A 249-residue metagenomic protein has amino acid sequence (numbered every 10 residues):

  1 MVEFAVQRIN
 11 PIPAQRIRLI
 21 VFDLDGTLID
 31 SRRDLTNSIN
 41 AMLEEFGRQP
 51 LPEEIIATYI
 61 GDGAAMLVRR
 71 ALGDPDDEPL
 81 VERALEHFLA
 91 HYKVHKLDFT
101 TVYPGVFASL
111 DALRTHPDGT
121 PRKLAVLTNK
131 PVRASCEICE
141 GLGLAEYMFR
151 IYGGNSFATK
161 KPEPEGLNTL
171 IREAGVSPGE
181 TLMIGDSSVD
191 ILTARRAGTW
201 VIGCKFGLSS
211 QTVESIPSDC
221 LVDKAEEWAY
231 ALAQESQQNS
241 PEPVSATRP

Functional and structural regions predicted by a protein language model:
M1-L19, E54, P79, V132 (+1 more regions): Asp-based, Mg2+/Mn2+-dependent phosphohydrolase catalytic module
F4-T58: Active-site neighborhood of HAD-like aspartate-dependent phosphohydrolases
P11, R16, V94-V126, V132 (+2 more regions): Short, acidic loop-to-helix structural element flanking the phosphoryl-transfer center in phosphate-processing enzymes
V21, L28, V102, L124-L127 (+2 more regions): Conserved SAM-binding loop
E44-Q49, D74-D77, H116-G119, G143-Y147 (+1 more regions): Short helix-capping segments at alpha-helix termini
Y59, G63, T101-G105, K130 (+2 more regions): Short beta->alpha linker loops
D62-V94, P104, A112: A metal-dependent, Asp-based hydrolase signature
